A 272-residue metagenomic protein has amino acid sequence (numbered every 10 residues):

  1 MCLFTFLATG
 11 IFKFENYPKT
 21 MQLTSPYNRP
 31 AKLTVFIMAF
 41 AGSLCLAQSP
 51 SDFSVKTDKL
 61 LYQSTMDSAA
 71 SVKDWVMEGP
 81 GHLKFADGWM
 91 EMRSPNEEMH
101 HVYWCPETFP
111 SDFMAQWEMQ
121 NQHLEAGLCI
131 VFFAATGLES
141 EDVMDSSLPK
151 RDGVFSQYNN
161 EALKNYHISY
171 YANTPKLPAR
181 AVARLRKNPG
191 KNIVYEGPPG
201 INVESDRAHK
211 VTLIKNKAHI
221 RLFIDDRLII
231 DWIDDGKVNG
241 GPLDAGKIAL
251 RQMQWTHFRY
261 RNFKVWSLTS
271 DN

Functional and structural regions predicted by a protein language model:
Q22-V35: Bacterial N-terminal signal peptides that target proteins for export
T34-S43: Bacterial N-terminal signal peptides
S49-M77: Extracellular carbohydrate-recognition regions
M66, A115-W117, R207-N216, I220-L222: Short tryptophan-centered beta-strand motifs in secreted/extracellular beta-sheet-rich domains of glycan-recognition
H82-M99: Short carbohydrate-recognition loop motifs
N96-A183: Secretory/extracellular carbohydrate-interaction modules and structurally similar beta-sandwich "look-alikes"
R186-K210: Short, aromatic/His-centered strand-loop micro-motif at the edge of beta-sheets
I233-R261: Flexible glycan-contacting loops in extracellular carbohydrate-active proteins
